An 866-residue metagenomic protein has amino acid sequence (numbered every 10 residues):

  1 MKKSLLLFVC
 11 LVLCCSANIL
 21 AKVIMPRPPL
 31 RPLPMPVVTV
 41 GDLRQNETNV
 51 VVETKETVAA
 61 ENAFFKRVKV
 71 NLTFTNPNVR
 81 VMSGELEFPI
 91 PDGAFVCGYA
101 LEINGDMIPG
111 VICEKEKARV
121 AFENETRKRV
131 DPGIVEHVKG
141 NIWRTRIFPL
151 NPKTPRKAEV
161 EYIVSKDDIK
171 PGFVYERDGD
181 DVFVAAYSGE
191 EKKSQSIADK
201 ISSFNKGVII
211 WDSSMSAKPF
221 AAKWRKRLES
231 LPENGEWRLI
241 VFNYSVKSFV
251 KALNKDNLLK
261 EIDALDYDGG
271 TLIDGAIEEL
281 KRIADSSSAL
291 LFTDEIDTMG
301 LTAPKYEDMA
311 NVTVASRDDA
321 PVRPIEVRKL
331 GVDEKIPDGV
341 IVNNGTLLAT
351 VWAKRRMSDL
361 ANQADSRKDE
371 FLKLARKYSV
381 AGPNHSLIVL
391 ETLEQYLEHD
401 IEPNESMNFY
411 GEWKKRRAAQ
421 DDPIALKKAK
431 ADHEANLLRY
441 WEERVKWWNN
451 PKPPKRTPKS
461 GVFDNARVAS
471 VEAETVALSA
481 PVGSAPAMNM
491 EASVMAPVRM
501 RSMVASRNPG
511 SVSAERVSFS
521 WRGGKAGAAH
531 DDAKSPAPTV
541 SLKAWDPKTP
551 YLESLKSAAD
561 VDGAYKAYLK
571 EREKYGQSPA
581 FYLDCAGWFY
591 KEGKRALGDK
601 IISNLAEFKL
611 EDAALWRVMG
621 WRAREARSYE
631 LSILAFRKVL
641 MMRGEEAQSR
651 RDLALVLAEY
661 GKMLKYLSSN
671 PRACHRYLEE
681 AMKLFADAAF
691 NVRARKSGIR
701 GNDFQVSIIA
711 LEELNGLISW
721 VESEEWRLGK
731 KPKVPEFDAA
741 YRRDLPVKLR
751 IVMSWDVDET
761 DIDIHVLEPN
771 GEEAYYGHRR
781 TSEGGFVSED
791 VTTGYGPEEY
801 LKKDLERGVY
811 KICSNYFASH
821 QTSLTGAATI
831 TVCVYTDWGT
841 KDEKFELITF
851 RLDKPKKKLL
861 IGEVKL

Functional and structural regions predicted by a protein language model:
A21-A63: N-terminal, polar/Ser/Thr-rich
E87-P89, F95-I210, V314-A315, A320-N489 (+2 more regions): An acidic, Ser/Thr-enriched
I201-K255, G275-K281, D285-T293: Von Willebrand factor
A264, E278, T293-G331, P337: VWA/integrin I-like adhesion module and closely mimicked acidic/polar interface patches used
K543-W545, Y575-Y582, R595, K609-W616 (+2 more regions): Generic helix N-cap/helix-start motif at coil->alpha-helix transitions
I718-L866: Intrinsic-disorder/low-complexity signal
